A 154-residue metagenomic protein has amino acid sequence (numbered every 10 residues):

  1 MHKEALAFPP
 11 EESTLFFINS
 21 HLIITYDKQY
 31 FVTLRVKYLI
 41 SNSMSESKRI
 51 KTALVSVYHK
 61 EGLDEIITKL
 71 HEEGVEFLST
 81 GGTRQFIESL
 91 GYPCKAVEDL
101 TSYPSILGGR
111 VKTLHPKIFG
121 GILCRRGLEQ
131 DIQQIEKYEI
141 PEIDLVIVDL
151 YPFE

Functional and structural regions predicted by a protein language model:
E4-A7, E11-E12, D27, V32 (+1 more regions): Acidic, Ala/Val/Gly-enriched low-complexity intrinsically disordered segments
S20, L70, Y138-E139: Alpha-helix boundary/capping residues
L22, D27-K28, V36, I40 (+2 more regions): N-terminal regions of proteins, emphasizing targeting and processing segments when present
M44-L100: N-terminal glycine-/serine-/threonine-rich phosphate-binding loop
G82-E154: Glycine-rich nucleotide/cofactor/substrate-binding loop typically near the N-terminus or early in the first domain
